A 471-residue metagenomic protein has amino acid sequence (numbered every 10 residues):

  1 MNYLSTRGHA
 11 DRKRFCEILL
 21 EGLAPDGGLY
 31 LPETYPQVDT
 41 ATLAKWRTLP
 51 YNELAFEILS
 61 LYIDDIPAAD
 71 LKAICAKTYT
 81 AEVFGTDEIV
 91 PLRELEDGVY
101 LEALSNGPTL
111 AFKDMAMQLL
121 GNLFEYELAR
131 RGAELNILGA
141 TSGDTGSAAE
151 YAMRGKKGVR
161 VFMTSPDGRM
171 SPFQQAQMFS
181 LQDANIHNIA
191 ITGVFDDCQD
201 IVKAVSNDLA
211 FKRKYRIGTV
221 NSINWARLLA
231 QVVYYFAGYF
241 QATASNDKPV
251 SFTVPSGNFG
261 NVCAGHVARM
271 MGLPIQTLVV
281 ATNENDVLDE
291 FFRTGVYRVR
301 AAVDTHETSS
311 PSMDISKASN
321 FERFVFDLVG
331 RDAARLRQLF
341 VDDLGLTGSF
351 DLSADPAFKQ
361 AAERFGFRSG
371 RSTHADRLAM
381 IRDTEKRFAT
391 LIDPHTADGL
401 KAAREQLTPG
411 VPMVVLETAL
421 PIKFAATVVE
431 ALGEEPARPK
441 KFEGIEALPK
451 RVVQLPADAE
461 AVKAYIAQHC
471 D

Functional and structural regions predicted by a protein language model:
M1-D471: PLP-dependent amino-acid enzyme catalytic core
